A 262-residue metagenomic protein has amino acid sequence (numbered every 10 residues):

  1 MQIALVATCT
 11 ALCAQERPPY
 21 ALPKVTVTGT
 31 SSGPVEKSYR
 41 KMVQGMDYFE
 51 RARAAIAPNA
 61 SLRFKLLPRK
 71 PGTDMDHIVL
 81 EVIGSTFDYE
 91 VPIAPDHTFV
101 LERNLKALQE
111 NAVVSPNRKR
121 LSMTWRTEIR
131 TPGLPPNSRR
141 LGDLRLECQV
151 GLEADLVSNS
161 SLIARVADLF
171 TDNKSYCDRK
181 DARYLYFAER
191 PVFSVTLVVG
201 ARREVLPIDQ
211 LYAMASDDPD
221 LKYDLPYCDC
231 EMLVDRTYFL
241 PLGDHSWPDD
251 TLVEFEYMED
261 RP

Functional and structural regions predicted by a protein language model:
M1-V6: Sec-dependent signal peptide recognition, specifically the positively charged N-region followed immediately by
C9-A11: N-terminal signal peptide c-region/cleavage motif recognized by signal peptidases
E16-R103: N-terminal Sec/ER secretory leader and immediately downstream segment of secreted/extracellular precursors
Y39-R63, I163-E189, D250: Contiguous beta-strand segments within globular domains
L66-P92, D172-Y223: Extended low-complexity, serine/threonine- and proline-enriched intrinsically disordered segments
P71-N159: Structured domain cores in non-transmembrane regions
A107-I129, D229, L240-D260: Short, aromatic- and glycine-rich surface loops/edge beta-strands on solvent-exposed regions
R126-R202, L206-I208: Short helix-loop boundary/capping segments
